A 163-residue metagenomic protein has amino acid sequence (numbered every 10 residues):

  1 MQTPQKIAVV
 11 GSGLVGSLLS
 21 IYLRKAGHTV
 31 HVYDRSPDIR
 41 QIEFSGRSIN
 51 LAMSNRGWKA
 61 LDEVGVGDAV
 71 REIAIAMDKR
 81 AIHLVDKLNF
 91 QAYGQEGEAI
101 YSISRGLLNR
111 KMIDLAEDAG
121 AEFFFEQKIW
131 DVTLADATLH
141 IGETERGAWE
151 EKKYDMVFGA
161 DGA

Functional and structural regions predicted by a protein language model:
Q2-P4, S54-A163: Conserved N-terminal helical subregion
Q2-V32: N-terminal Rossmann-like FAD-binding beta1-loop-alpha1 element of flavoenzymes
V9, R47, Y101-S102: A generic secondary-structure micro-motif detector that highlights 1-2 residue hydrophobic/ambivalent hotspots embedded
V15, D38, A163: Short, solvent-exposed loop/turn segments at secondary-structure junctions
L19, I42, L134-A135: Short glycine-/acidic-enriched loop or helix-start segments at secondary-structure transitions that form or flank
L23, S45-S48, V66, T138-H140: Short, glycine/charged-enriched secondary-structure capping and boundary segments
R24-G46: Glycine-rich FAD pyrophosphate-binding loop
